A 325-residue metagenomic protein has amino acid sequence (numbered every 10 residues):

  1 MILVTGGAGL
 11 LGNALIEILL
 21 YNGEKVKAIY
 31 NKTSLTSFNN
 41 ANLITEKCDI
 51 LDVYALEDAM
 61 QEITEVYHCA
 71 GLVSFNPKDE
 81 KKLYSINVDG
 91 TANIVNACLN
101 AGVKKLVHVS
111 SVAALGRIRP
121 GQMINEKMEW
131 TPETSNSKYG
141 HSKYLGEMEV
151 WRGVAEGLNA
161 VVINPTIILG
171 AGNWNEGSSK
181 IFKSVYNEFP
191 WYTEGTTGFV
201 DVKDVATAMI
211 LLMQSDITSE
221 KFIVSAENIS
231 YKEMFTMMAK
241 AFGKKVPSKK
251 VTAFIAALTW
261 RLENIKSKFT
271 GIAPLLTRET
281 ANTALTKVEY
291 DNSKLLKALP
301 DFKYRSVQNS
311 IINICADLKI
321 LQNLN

Functional and structural regions predicted by a protein language model:
I2-N22: N-terminal Rossmann NAD(P)H-binding glycine-rich loop of SDR-like oxidoreductase domains
K25, D89-K138: Conserved Rossmann-fold NAD(P)-dependent oxidoreductase catalytic core, especially the SDR/UDP-sugar
L35, L43-D89, A97-N100: NAD(P)H-binding glycine-rich loop region in Rossmannoid oxidoreductase-like domains and their noncatalytic homologs
N93, L145, E176-G177, T193-M213 (+1 more regions): Substrate-positioning beta->alpha
N136-V161: Active-site Tyr-X1-5-Lys
G157-F199: NAD(P)-dependent short-chain dehydrogenase/reductase
M209-L275, N292, K297, S306-V307 (+1 more regions): Mid/C-terminal beta-alpha module of Rossmann-like enzyme folds, strongest in SDR-family dehydrogenases/epimerases
